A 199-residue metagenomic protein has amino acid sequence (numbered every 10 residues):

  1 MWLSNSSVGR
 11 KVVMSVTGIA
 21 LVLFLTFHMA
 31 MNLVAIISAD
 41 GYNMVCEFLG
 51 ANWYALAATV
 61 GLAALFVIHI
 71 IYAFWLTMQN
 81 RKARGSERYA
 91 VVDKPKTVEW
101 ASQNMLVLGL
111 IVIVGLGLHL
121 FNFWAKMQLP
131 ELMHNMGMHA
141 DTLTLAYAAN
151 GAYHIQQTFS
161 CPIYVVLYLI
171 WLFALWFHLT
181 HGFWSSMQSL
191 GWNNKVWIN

Functional and structural regions predicted by a protein language model:
M1-N199: Membrane-embedded alpha-helical bundles that constitute the cytochrome b-like, heme-associated redox core of multi-pass
